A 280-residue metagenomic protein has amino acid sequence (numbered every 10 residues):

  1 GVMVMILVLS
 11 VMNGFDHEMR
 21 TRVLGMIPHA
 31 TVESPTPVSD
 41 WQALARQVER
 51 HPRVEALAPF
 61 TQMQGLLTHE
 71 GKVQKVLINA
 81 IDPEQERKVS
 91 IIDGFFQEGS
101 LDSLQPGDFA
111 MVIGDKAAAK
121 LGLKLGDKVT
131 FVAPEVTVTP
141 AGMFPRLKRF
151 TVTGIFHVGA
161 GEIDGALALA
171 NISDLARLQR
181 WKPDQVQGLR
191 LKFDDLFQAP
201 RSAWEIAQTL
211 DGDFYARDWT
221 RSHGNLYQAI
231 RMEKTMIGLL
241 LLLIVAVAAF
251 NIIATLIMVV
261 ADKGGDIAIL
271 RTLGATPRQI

Functional and structural regions predicted by a protein language model:
G1-N13, R231-A268: Hydrophobic alpha-helical transmembrane segments of multi-pass inner-membrane transport and secretion
V2-V4, V8-E18, R22, M26 (+1 more regions): Internal alpha-helical transmembrane segments
D16-R46: Membrane-interface junction motifs in transport/secretion proteins
E18, R22, I155, K192 (+6 more regions): Amphipathic alpha-helical segments that mediate coupling or scaffolding at interfaces
T36, E135-V138, M143-I237: Mechanotransmission and gating elements of multispan inner-membrane complexes involved in transport and envelope
L44-E49, I92, S202-T209: Short amphipathic alpha-helices in soluble, non-transmembrane regions that often serve as interface/regulatory elements
R46-D184: A structural signal for hydrophobic secondary-structure junctions, strongest on transmembrane helix-loop-helix units
